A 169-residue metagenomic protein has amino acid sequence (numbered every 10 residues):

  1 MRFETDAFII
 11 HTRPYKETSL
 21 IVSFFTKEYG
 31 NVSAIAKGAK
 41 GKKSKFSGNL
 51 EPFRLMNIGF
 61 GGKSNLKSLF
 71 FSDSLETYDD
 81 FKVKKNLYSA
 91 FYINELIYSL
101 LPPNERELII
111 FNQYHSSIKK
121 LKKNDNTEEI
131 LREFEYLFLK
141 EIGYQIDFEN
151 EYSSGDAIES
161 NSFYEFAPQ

Functional and structural regions predicted by a protein language model:
M1-L20, F25-Q169: Non-catalytic alpha-helical scaffolds and adjoining flexible linkers that form interface surfaces for assembly
